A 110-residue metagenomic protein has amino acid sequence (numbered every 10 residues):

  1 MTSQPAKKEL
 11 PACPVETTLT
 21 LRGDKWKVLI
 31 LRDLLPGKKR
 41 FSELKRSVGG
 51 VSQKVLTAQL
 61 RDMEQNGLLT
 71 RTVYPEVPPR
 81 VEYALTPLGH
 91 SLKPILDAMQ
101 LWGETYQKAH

Functional and structural regions predicted by a protein language model:
M1-L10, S47, Q107-H110: HhH-family (HhH-GPD) DNA N-glycosylase catalytic core used in base-excision repair
M1-S3, K8, T18-L21, I95: Short, contiguous, well-ordered secondary-structure segments
E9-V55, P75, P79-E82: N-terminal helix-turn-helix DNA-binding core of bacterial DNA-binding proteins
V15, L96-G103, Q107: Hydrophobic alpha-helical core bundles mediating ligand binding, dimerization, or RNAP-core interactions
Q59: Residues within the DNA-recognition helix of helix-turn-helix
P75-A98: Basic, amphipathic "hinge/linker" alpha-helix immediately C-terminal to the N-terminal HTH DNA-binding motif
